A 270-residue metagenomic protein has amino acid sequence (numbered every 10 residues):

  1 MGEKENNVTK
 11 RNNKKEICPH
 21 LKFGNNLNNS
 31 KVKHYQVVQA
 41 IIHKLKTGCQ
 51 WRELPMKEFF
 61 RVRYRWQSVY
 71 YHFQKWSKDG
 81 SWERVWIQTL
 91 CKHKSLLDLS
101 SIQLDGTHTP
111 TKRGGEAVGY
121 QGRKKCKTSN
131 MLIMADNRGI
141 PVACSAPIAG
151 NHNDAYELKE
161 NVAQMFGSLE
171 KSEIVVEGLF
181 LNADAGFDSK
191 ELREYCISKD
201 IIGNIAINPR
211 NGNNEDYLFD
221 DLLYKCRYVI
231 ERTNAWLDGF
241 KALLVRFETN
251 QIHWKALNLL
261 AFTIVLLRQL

Functional and structural regions predicted by a protein language model:
M1-L270: Short alpha-helical elements
